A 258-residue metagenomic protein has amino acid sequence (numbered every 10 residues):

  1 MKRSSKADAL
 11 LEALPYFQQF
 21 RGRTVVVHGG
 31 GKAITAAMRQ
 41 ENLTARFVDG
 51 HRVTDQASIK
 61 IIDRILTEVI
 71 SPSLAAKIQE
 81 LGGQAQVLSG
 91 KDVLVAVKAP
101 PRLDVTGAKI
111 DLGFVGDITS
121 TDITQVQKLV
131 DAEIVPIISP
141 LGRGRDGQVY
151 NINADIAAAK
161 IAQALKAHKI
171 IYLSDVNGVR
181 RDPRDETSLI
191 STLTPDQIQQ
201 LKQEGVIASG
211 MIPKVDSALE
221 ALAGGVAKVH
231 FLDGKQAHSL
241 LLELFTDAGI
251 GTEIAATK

Functional and structural regions predicted by a protein language model:
M1-K235, L242, A248, A255-K258: Nucleotide/pyrophosphate-binding catalytic subdomain
